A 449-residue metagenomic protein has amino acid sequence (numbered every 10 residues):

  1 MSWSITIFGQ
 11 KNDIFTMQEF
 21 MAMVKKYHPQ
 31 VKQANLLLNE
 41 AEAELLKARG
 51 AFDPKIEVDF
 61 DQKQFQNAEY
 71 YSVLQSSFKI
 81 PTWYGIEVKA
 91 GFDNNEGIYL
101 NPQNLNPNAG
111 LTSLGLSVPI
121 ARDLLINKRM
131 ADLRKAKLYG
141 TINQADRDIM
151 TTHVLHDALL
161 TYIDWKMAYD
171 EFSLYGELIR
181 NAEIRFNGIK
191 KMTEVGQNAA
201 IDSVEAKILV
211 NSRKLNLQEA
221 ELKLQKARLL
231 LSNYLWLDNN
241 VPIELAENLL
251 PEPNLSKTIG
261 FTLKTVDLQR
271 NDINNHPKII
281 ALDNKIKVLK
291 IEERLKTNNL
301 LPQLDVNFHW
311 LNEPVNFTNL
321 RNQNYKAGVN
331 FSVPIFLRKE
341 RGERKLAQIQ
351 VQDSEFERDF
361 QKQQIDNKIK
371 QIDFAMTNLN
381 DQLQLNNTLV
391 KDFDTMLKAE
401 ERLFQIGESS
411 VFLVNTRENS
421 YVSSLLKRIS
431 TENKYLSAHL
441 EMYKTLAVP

Functional and structural regions predicted by a protein language model:
I7-Y71, A121, L125-A131, K135-K137 (+8 more regions): Bacterial Sec-pathway N-terminal export signals of envelope proteins
M21, V31-A48, M150, V154-G176 (+7 more regions): Amphipathic alpha-helical coiled-coil segments
A41, K79, A90-G91, L111-L114 (+6 more regions): Membrane-embedded alpha-helical bundles of multi-pass transporters/translocases, especially carrier/permease families
I56-Y71, G85-P107, L111, G115-I149 (+2 more regions): Small/polar (Gly/Ser/Thr/Ala-rich) solvent-exposed segments that form structured loops/beta-strands/short helices used
V58, N299-L311, R321-P334, D366 (+6 more regions): Exposed, low-structure sequence patches enriched in small/polar residues
S77, G115, E292-L295, N330-S332: Outer-membrane beta-barrel architecture
R147-L268, A375, L379, S420-Y421 (+2 more regions): Periplasmic alpha-helical coiled-coil/stalk elements that build and connect Gram-negative outer-membrane
